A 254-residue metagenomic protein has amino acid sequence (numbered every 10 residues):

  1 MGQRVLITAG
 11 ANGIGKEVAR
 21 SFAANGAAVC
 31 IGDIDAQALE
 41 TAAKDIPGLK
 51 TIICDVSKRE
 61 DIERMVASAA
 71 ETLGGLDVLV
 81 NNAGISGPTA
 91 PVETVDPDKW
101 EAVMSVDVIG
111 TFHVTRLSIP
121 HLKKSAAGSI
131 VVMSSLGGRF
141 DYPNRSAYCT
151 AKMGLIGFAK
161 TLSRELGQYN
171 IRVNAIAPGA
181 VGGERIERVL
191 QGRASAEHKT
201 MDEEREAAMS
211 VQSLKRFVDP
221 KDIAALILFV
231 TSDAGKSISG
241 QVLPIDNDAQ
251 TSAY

Functional and structural regions predicted by a protein language model:
M1-C30: Canonical Rossmann dinucleotide-binding motif of NAD(H)/NADP(H)-dependent dehydrogenases/reductases, specifically
S86-T89, F140, I227-L228, S239-Y254: Short C-terminal tail/terminal secondary-structure segment of NAD(P)H-dependent dehydrogenase/reductase domains
A90-V92, D96-A102, A208: Substrate-binding pocket helix/loop in short-chain dehydrogenase/reductase
T115, A151, A159: Active-site helix of classical SDR
S135: Residue(s) in the substrate-gating loop at a strand-loop-helix junction that position the organic substrate next
G167, R172, I238-G240: Short, small/polar-rich loop/turn modules that mediate ligand/substrate recognition or access, typified
A175, H198-A234, I238, I245-N247: C-terminal helical subdomain
